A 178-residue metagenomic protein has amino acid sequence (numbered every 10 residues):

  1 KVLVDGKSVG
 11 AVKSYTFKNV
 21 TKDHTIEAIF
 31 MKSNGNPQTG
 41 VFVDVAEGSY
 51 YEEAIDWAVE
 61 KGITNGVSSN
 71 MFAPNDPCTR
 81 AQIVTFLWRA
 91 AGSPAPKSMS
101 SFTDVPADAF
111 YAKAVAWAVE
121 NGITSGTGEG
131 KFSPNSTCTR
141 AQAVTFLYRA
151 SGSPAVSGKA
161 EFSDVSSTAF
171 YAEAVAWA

Functional and structural regions predicted by a protein language model:
K1-T16: Surface-exposed interfaces of beta-sheet-rich extracellular modules
A11, K32-E52, E60, N65-K113 (+2 more regions): Feature responds to low-complexity, polar/acidic, surface-exposed segments characteristic of secreted/exported proteins
K18-V20: Short proline/glycine- and polar residue-rich coil/turn motifs
K22-I26: Exposed beta-strand face motif in extracellular beta-rich ectodomains
